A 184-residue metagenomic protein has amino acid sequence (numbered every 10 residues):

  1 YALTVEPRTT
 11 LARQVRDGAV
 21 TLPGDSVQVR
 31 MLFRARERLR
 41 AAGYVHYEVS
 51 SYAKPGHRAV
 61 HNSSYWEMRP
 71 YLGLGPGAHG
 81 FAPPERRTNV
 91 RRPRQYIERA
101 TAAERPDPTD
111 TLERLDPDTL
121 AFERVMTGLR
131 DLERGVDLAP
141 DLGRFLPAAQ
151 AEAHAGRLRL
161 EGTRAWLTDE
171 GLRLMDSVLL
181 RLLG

Functional and structural regions predicted by a protein language model:
Y1-P140: C-terminal scaffold of the Radical SAM
V29, L142-G143, D169-L172: An alpha-helix initiation/capping motif
F33-E37, A41, Q150, D176 (+1 more regions): A broad, structural surface signal
P140-A155: Short amphipathic alpha-helical interaction segments
A153-T163: A short, conserved structural fragment
R164-T168: Minor-groove-contacting beta-hairpin "wing" of winged helix-turn-helix DNA-binding domains
E170-G184: Short, amphipathic alpha-helical interaction segments positioned at domain boundaries
